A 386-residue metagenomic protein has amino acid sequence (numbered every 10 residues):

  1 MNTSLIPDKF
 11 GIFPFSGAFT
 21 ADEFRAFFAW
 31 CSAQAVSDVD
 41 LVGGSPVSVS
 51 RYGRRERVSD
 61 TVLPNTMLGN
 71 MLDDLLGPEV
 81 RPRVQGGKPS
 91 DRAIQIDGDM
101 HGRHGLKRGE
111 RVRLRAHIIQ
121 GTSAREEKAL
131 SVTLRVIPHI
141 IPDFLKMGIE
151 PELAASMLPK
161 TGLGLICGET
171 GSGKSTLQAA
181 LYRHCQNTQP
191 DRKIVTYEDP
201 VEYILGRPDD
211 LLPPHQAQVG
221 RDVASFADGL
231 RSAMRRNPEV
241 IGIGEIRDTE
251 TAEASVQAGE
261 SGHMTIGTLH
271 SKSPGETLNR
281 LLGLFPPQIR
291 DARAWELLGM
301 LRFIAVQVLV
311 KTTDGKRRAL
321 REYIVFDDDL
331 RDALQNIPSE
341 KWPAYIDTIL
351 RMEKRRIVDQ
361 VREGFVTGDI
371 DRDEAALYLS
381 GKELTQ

Functional and structural regions predicted by a protein language model:
L5-Q386: Short, flexible helix-loop junctions that flank or precede catalytic/ligand sites
